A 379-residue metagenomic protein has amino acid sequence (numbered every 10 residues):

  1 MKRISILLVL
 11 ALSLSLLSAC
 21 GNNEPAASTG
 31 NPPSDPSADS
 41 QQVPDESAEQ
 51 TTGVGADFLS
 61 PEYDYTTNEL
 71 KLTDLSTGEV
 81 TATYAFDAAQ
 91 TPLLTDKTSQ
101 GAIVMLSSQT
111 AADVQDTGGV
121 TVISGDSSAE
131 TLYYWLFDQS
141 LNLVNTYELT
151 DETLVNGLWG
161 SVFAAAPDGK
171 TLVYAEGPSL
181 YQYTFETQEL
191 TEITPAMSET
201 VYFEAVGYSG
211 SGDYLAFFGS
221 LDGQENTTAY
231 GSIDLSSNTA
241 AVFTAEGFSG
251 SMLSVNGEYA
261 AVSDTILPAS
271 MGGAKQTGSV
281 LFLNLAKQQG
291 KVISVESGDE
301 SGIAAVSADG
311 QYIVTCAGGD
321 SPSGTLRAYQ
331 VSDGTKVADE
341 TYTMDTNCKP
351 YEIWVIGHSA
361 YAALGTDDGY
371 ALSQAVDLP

Functional and structural regions predicted by a protein language model:
S15-A19: C-terminal motif of bacterial Sec signal peptides marking the signal peptidase cleavage site
N23-Y84: N-terminal, intrinsically disordered, polar/charged segments of Gram-positive cell-envelope systems that serve as
E49-G53, A88-T98, T153-A165, E199-Y208 (+3 more regions): Repeated scaffold domains used in trafficking and secretory/extracellular systems, primarily beta-propellers
T67-E69, A112-W135, P178-Y181, G223-G231 (+3 more regions): Structural motif
L75-G78, D138-N142, T184-Q188, I233-N238 (+3 more regions): Short loop/turn segments that connect beta-strands within beta-propeller blades
E79-A85, L143-V155, E189-M197, N238-T244 (+2 more regions): A short beta-strand motif characteristic of beta-propeller blades
A102-I103, L172, L215, A260 (+2 more regions): Hydrophobic beta-strand positions that form the internal "hydrophobic ladder" of WD40/Gbeta-like beta-propeller blades
N347-P379: Blade-level signature of beta-propeller repeat domains, shared across WD40, Kelch, NHL, RCC1 and BNR/Asp-box propellers
